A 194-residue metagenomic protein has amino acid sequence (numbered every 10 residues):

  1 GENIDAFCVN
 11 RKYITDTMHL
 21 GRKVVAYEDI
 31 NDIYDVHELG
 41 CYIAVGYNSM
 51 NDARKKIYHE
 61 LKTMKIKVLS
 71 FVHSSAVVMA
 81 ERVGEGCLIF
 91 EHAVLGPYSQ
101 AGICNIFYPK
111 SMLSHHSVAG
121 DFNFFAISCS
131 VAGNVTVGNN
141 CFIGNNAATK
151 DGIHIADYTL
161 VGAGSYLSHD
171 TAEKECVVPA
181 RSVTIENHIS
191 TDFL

Functional and structural regions predicted by a protein language model:
E2-M18: NAD(P)-binding Rossmann-fold cofactor-contacting core
D5, L39-G40, E85, N139 (+1 more regions): Conserved acidic residues
A6, L69-S70, E175: Structural signal for short hydrophobic segments within the conserved structured cores of catalytic domains across
N10-Y13, D29-I30, S182: Short, acidic/turn-prone active-site loops that include or flank metal/cofactor- and phosphate-binding residues
T15-V77: Phosphate-bearing ligand-interacting subdomains that bind or position ATP/ADP/UDP/GDP/NAD(P) or nucleotide-linked
A44-G46, E91, A180: Glycine-rich, N-terminal phosphate-binding loop of Rossmann-like dinucleotide-binding domains
M50, R54-K56, K62-S117, F122 (+3 more regions): Left-handed beta-helix
A126-L194: Glycine-rich hexapeptide-repeat left-handed beta-helix
